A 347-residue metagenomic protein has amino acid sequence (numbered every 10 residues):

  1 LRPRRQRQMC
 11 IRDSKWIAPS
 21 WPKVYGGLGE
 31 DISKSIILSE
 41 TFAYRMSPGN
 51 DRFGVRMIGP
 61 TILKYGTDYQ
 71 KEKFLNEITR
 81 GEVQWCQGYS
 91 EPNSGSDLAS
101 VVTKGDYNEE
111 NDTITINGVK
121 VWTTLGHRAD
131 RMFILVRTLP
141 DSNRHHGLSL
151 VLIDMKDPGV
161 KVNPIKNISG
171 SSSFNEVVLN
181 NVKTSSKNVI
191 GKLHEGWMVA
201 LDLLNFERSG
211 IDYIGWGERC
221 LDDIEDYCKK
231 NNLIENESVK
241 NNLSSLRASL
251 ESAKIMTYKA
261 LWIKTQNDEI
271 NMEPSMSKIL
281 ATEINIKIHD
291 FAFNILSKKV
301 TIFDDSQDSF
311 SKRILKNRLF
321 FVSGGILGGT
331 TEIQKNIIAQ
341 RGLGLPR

Functional and structural regions predicted by a protein language model:
L1-I11: Single conserved hydrophobic/aromatic residue that forms the stacking wall/gate of nucleotide- or nucleobase-binding
R12-G81, L125-R131, E207, L250 (+5 more regions): Internal helix-loop-helix
S33, I37-L38, M57, V199-F206 (+2 more regions): Glycine-rich phosphate/cofactor-binding loops in nucleotide/flavin-utilizing enzymes
G81-Y89: A short, Trp-centered hydrophobic/proline-enriched beta-strand micro-motif
V101-V102, T113, N117-N163: A short core secondary-structure module
T103-Y107: A structural signal for short hydrophobic beta-strand segments in well-ordered beta-sheet cores
V160-I255, G324, Q340: Glycine-rich beta->alpha junctions and the first turn(s) of the following alpha-helix
K240-S244, M272-K278: Short, charged, amphipathic alpha-helical segments
